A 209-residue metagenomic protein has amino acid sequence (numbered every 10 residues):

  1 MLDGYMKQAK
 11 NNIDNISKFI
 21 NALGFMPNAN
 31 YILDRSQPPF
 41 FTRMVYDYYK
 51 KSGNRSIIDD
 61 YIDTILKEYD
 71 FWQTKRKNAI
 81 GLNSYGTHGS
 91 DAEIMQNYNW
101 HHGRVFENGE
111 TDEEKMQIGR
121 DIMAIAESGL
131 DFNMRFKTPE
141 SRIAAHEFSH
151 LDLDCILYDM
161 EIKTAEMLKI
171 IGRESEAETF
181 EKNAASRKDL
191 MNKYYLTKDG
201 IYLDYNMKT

Functional and structural regions predicted by a protein language model:
M1-Y46, K50-K51, R55-I58, L66 (+3 more regions): Substrate-binding groove/exosite segments of carbohydrate-active enzymes
D3-G4, R55-L151, T197: Active-site acid/base region of carbohydrate-active enzymes
N12, I125-E127, R135-F136, R187-K193: A generic short-segment signal for beta-strand/edge and adjacent turn/coil regions
F19-I32, L130-H146, T209: Acidic/His metal-coordination segments adjacent to aromatic residues that form catalytic metal sites in metalloenzymes
D34-Q37, Y61, F180-N183: Short, conserved alpha-helical segments within structured domains
F41, S141-I143, I171, K188: Residue-level detector of functional hotspots within protein domains
Y46, E140-R142, T164: A short small-residue
L66-A92, C155-T209: Catalytic cores of carbohydrate-active enzymes
